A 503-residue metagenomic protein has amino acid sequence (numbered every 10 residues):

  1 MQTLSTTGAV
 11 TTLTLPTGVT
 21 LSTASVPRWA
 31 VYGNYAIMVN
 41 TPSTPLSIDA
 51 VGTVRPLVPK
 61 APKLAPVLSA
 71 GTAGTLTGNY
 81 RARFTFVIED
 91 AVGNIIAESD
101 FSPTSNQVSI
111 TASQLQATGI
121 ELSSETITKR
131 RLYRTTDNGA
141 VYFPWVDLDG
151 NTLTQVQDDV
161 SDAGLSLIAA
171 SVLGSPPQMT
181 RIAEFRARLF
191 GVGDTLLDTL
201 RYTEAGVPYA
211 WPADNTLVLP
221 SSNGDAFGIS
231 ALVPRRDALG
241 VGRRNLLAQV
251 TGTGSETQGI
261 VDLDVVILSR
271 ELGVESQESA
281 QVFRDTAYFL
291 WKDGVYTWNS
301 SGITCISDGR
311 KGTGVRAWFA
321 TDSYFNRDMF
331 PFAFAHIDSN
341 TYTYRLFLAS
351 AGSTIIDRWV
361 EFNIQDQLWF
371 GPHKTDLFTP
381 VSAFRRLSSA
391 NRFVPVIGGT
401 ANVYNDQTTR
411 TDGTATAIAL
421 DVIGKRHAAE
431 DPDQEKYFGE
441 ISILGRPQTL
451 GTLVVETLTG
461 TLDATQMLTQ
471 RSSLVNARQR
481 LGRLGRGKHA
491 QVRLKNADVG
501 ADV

Functional and structural regions predicted by a protein language model:
M1-T14, T20-N34, N40, E89 (+4 more regions): Beta-sheet repeat architectures centered on beta-propellers
T3-T195, Y202, V207-P220: Disordered, low-complexity "stalk" and linker segments at domain junctions of extracellular and cell-surface proteins
M38-V39, A183-E184, R188-G193, A238-R243 (+2 more regions): Short beta-strand motif characteristic of blades in beta-propeller domains
A91-D100, G139-L148, G254-V261, C305-G309 (+1 more regions): Acidic Ser/Thr/Pro-rich low-complexity disordered segments that often serve as glycosylated linkers/stalks around
M179, R186, A226-I229, R236 (+3 more regions): Conserved positions at the start
G193-R236, R243-L246, G252: Flexible, glycine/threonine- and acidic-rich loop/arm segments that mediate assembly and lattice contacts in viral
L239-L268: Surface-exposed extracellular loop regions of Gram-negative outer-membrane beta-barrel proteins
